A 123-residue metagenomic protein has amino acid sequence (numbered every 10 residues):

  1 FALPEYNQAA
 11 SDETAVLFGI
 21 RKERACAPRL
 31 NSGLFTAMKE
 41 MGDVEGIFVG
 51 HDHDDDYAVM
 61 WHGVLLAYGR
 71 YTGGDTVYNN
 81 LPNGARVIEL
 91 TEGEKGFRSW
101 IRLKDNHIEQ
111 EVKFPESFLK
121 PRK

Functional and structural regions predicted by a protein language model:
F1, G50-H53: Histidine-centered divalent metal-coordination motifs
F1-V16: Metal-dependent phosphoester/phosphodiester hydrolase catalytic core
A15-C26, S32-M41, D55-K123: Binuclear metal-dependent phosphoesterase catalytic core
L30-N31, F48: Extended, charge-rich C-terminal regions with high alpha-helical propensity
K39, I47-G50: C-terminal transmembrane module of eukaryotic multi-pass membrane proteins
